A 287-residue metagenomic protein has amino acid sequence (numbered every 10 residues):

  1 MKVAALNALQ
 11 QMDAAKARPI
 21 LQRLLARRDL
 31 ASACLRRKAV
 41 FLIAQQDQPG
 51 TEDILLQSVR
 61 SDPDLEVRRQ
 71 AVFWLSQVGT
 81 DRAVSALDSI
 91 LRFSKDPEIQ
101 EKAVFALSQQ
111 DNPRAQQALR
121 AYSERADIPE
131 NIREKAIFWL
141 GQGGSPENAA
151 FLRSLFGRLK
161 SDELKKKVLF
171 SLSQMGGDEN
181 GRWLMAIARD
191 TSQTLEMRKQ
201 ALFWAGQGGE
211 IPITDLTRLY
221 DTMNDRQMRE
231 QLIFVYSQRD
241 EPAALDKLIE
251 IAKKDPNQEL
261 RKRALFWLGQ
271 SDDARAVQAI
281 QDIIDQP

Functional and structural regions predicted by a protein language model:
M1-Q11, P19, R23-L24, C34-L42 (+8 more regions): Alpha-helical, heptad-rich or low-complexity scaffold/stalk segments that mediate oligomerization or tethering
L9, D13, I43, D47 (+13 more regions): Alpha-solenoid repeat junctions
A14-R27, Q48-R60, T80-R92, N112-E124 (+5 more regions): Amphipathic alpha-helical scaffolding segments comprising HEAT/armadillo-like alpha-solenoid repeats
L30-C34, P49, D64-E66, D96-E98 (+9 more regions): Alpha-helix N-cap/helix-start positions at coil->helix boundaries
V40, F73-L75, F138-L140, L152-S154 (+4 more regions): A domain-scale signal for long, ordered structural cores in large, multidomain proteins
Q46, V78, I90, E98 (+11 more regions): Long amphipathic alpha-helical scaffold regions
Q207, L216-D221, R226, E230-Y236: Alpha-helical adaptor scaffolds
